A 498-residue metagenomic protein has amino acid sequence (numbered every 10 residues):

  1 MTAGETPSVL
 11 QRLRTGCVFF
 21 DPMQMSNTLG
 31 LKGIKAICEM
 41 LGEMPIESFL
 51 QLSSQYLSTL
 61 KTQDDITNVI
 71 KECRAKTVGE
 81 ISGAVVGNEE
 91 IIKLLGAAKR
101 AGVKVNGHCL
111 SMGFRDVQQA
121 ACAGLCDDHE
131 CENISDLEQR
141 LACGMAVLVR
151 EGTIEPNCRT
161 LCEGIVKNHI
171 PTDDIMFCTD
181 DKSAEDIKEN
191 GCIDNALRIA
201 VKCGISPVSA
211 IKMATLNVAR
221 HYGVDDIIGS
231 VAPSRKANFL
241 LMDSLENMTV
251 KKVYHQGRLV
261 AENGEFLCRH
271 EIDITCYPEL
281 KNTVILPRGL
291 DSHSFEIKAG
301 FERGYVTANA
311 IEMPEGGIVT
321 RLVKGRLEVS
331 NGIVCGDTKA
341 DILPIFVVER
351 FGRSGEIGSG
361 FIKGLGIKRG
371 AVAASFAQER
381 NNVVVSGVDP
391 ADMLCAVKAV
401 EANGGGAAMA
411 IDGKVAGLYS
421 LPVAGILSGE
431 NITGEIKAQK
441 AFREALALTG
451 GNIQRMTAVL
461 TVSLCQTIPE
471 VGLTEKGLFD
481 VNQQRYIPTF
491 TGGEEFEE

Functional and structural regions predicted by a protein language model:
M1, I37, V78, R140 (+5 more regions): Divalent metal-coordination and catalytic microenvironments
M1-G4, P22-M23, N106-C109: Histidine-centered catalytic micro-motifs
T2-V18, D392-C395: Small-aliphatic-rich amphipathic alpha-helix that forms the alpha element of a beta-alpha
V9-K104, V415-S420: Divalent-metal coordination cores built from histidine and acidic residues
L13, K188-G204, V208, A214-E498: Active-site microenvironment of metallo-dependent hydrolases
P22-M25, S53-S54, G83, L110-S111 (+5 more regions): Short, ordered loop/turn segments at secondary-structure junctions
L50, F177, S386-D389: Residue-level marker for buried hydrophobic side chains located in beta-strands that build the well-ordered beta-sheet
L60-T77, G83-V149, P156-F177, D186-K202 (+2 more regions): Histidine/acidic residue-rich metal-binding segments in metalloenzymes
